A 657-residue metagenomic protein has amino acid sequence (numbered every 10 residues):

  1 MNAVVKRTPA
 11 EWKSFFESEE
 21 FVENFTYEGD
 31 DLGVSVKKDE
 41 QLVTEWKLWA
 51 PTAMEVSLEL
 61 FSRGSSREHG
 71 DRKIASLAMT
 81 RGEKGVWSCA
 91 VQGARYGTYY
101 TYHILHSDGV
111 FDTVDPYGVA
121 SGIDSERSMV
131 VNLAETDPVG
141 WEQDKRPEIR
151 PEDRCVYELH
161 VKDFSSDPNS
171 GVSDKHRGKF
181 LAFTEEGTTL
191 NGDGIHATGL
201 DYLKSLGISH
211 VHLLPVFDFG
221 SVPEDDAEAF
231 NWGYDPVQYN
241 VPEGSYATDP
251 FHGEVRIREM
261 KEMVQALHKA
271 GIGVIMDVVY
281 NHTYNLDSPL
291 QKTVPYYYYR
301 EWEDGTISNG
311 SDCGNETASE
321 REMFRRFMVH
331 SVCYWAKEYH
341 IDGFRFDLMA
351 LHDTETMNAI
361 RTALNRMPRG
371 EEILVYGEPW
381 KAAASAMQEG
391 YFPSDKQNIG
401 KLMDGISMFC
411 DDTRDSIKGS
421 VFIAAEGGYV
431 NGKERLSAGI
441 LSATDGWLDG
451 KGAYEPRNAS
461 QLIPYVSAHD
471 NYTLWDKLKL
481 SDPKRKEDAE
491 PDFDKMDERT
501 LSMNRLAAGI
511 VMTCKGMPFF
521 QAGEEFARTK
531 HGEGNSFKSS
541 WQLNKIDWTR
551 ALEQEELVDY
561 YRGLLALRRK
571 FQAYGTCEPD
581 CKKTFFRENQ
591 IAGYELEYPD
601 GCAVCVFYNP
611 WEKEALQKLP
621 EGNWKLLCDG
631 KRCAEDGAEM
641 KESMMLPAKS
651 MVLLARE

Functional and structural regions predicted by a protein language model:
M1-V43, H69-K73, R81-E185: The feature marks proteins involved in alpha-glucan
T26-D30, N504, T513-E533, L543-V604: Glycan-recognition and catalytic regions of carbohydrate-active enzymes
L42-M54, K583-P620: Carbohydrate-binding surface patches
L48, M54-E68, E614-G630: Beta-strand-rich binding/interaction modules
L48, Y102, L159, L213 (+8 more regions): Conserved, mostly hydrophobic/aromatic
A50, G97-T98, A638-E657: C-terminal beta-strand-rich structural cap/linker in extracellular carbohydrate-active enzymes
D124, V131, R361-T362, R366-M367 (+5 more regions): Conserved alpha/beta catalytic core and glycan-binding cleft of carbohydrate-active enzymes
K162-Y339, R345-P368, L374, A386: Substrate-binding/active-site clefts of carbohydrate-active enzymes
